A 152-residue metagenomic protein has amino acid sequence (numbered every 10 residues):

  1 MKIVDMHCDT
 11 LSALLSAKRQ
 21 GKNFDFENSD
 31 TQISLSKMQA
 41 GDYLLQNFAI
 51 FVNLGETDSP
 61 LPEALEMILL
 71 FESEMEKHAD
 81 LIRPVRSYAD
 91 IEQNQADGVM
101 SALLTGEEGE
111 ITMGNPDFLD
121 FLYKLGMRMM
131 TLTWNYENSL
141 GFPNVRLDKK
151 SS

Functional and structural regions predicted by a protein language model:
M1-K149: N-terminal hydrophobic targeting/anchoring segments and the immediately downstream early-domain regions of hydrolases
